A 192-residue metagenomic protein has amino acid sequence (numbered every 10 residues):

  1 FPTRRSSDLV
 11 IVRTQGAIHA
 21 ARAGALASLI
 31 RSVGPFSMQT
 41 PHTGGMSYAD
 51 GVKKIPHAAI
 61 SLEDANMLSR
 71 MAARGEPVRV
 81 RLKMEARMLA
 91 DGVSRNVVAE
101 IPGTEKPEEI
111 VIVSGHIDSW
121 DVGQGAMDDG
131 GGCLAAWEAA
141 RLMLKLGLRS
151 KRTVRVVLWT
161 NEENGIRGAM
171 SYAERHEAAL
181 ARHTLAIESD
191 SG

Functional and structural regions predicted by a protein language model:
F1-S6: Short, small-residue-biased leader/transition segments that mark boundaries at the very start of proteins
D8-Q15: Active-site glycine-rich loop that binds ribose-phosphate moieties when present
Q15, H19, V93-N96, S119-G192: Acidic/histidine-rich catalytic neighborhood of metal-dependent amide-processing enzymes
Q15-L26, T43-A49, P102-T104, S171-L180: Mature extracellular/periplasmic domains of secretome proteins
L26-R31, H57-I60, V97-E100, I110-S114 (+2 more regions): Structural recognition of the beta-strand scaffold that forms the well-ordered cores of secreted hydrolase catalytic
L29, P35-P41: BRCT (BRCA1 C-terminal) domain core and associated BRCT-interaction motifs
I30-V33, V80-L82: Surface-exposed patches in mature extracellular/periplasmic domains of secreted proteins
M46-A126, E138-K151, E174: Soluble metallo-hydrolase cores and metallopeptidase-like ectodomains found primarily in the secretory/periplasmic
